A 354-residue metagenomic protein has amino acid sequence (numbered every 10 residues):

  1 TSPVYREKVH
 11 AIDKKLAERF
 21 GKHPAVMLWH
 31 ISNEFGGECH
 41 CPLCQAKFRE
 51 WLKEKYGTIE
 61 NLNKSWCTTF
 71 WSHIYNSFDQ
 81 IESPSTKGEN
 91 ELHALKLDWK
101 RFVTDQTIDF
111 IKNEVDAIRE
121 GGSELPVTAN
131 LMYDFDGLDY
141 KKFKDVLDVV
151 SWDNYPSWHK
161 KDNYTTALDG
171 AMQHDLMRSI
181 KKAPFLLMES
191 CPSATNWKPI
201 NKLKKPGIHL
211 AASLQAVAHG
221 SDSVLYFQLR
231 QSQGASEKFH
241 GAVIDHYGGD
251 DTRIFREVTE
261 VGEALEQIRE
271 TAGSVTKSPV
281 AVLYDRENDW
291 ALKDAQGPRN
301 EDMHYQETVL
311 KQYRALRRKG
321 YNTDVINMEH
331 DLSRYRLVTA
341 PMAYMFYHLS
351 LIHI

Functional and structural regions predicted by a protein language model:
T1-V149, D153-M172: Polysaccharide-binding and catalytic clefts of secreted carbohydrate-active enzymes
F78-I81, K144, Y155-H353: Carbohydrate-binding surfaces of carbohydrate-active enzymes
